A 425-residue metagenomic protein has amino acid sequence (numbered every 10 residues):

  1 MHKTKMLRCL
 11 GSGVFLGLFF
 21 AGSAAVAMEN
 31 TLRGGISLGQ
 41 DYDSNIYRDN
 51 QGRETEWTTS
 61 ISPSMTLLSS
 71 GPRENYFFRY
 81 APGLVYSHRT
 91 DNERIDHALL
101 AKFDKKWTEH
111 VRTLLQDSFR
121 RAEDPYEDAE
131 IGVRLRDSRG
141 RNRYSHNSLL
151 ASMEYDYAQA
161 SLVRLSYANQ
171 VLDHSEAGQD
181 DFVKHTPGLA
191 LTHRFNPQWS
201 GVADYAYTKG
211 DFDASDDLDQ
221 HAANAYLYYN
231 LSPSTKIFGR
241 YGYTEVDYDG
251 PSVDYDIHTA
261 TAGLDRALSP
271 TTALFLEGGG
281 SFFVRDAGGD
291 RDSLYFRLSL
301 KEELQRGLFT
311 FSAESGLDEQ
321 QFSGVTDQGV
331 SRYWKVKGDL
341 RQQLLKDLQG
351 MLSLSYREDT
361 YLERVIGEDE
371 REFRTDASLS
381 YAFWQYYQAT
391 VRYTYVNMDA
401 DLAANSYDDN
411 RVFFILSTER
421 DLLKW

Functional and structural regions predicted by a protein language model:
H2-S12: Bacterial N-terminal signal peptides that target proteins for export
G11-G22: Bacterial N-terminal signal peptides
A27-W425: Gram-negative and organellar
